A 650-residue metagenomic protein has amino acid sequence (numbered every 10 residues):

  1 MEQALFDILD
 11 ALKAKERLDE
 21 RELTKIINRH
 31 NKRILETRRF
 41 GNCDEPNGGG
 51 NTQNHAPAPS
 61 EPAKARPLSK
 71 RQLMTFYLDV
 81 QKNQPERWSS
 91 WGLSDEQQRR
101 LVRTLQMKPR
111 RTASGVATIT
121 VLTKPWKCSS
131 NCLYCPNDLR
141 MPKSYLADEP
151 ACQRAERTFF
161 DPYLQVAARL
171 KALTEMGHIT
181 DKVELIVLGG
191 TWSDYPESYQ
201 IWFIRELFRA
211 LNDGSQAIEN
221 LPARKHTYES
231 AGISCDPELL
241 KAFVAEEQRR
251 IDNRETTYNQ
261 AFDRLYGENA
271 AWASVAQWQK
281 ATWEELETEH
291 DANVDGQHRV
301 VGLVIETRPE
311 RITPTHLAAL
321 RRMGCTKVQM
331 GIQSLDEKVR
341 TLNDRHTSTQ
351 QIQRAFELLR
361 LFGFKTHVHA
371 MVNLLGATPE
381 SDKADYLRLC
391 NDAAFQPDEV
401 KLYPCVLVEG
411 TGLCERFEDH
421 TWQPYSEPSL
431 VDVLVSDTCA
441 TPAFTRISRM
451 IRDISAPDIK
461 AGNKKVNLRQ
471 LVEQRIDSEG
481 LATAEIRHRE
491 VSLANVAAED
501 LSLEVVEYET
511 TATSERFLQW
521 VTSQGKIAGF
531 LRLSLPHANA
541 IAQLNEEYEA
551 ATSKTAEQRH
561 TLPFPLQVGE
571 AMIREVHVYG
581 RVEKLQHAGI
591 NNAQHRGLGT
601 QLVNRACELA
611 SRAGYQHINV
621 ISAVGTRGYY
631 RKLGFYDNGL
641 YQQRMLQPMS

Functional and structural regions predicted by a protein language model:
M1-Q165, R169-W278, A443: Flexible, acidic/Gly-rich N-terminal and inter-domain linker regions that tether and position cofactor-handling modules
A147-Q165, L185, G189-R209, P222-H367 (+3 more regions): Conserved non-cysteine loop/helix-boundary elements of the Radical SAM core domain that shape
T421-L544: C-terminal accessory regions of radical SAM enzymes
Q519-R581: Low-complexity, glycine/alanine/valine/leucine- and proline-rich hydrophobic stretches
G589-L609: Conserved acetyl-CoA-binding loop-helix of GNAT-fold acetyltransferases
E608-S622: Conserved GNAT acetyl-CoA-binding A-motif
S622-Y641: Conserved active-site alpha-helix within GNAT-family acetyltransferase domains
